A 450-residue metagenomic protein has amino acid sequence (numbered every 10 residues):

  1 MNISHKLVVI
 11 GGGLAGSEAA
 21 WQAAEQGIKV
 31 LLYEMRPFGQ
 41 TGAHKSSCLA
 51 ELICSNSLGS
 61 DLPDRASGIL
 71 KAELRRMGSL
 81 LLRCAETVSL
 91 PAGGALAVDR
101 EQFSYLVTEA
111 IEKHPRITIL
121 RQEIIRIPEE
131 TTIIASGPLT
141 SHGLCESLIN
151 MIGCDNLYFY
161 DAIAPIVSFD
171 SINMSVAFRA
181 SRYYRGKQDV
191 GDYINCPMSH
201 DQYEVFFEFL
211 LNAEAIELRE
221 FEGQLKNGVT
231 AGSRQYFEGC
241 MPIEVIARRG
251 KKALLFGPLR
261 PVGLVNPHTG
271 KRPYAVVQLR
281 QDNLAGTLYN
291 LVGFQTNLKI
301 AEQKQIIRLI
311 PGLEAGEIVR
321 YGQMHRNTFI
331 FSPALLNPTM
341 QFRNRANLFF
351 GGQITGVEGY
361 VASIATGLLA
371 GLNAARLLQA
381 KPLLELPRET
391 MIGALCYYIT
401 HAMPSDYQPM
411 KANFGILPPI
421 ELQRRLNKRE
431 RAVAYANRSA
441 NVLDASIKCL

Functional and structural regions predicted by a protein language model:
I3-A15: Beta1/beta-strand and adjacent pyrophosphate-binding region of the FAD-binding site in flavoprotein oxidoreductases
L14, E18, H44, R65 (+14 more regions): Conserved active-site and cofactor/substrate-binding residues in soluble primary-metabolism enzymes
W21-R83, R388-I399: N-terminal FAD cofactor-binding segment of flavoenzymes
P37, I354, N373-L450: Glycine- and aromatic-enriched mobile tails/lids
D61-T108, E112: A conserved beta-strand/loop capping segment in the N-terminal third of enzymes that catalyze redox or closely related
A110-Q305: Predominantly flavin-linked oxidoreductase catalytic cores and closely associated redox partners
L291-V357, I364-T366, L384-A402, P409-K411 (+1 more regions): A glycine-rich dinucleotide-binding beta-alpha-beta segment and adjacent secondary-structure elements that constitute
A362-L377: An active-site-proximal "capping" alpha-helix that borders the catalytic cofactor pocket
